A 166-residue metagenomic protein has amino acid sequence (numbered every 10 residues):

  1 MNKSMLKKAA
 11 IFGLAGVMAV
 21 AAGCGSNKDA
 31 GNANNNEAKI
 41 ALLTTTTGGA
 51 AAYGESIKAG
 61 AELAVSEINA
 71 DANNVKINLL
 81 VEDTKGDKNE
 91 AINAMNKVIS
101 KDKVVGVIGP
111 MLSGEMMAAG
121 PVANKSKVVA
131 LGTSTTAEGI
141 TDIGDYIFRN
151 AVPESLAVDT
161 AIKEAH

Functional and structural regions predicted by a protein language model:
M1-K39, A70-N73: Short, low-complexity disordered leader/linker segments with a strong preference for bacterial N-terminal type II
A33-A41, V128-T133: Short coil-to-beta-strand
A38, V75-L79, V105: Residue-level recognition of the N-termini of beta-strands and the immediately preceding loop/turn
A41-G60, I68, E82-N89, M111-S113: Extracytoplasmic "Venus flytrap"
I68-N74, K103, S126-V128: Short helix-capping segments at alpha-helix termini
A72-G86, G144-I147: Short beta-strand elements in bilobed, periplasmic/extracellular small-molecule ligand-binding domains
L80-V81, K88-V105, K163-H166: Short, well-structured alpha-helical segments in soluble
V104-H166: Extracytoplasmic ligand/sensor domains, especially the bilobed periplasmic-binding protein
